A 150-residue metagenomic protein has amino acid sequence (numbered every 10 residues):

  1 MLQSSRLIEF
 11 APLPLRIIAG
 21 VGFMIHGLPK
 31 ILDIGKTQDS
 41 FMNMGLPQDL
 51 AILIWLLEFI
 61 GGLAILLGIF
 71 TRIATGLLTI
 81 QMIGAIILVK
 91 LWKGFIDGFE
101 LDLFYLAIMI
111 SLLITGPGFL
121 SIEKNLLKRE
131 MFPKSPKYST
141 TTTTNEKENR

Functional and structural regions predicted by a protein language model:
M1-L32, D49-L56, L66-R150: Extended, low-polarity transmembrane helix blocks
L32-L46: Membrane-interface interhelical connector segments
G62: Conformational-control "hinges and anchors"
